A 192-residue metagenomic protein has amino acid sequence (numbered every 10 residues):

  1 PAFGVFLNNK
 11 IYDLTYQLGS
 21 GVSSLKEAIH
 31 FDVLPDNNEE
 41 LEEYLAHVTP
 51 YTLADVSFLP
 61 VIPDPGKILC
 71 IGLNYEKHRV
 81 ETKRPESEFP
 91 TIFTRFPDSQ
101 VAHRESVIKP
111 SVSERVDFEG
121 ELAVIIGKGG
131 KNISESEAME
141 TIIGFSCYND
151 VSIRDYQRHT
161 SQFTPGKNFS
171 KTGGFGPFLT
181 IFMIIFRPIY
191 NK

Functional and structural regions predicted by a protein language model:
P1-P90: N-terminal non-catalytic cap/leader segment that marks the start of a structured domain
P65-K192: Glycine-enriched loop-and-adjacent helix/strand subsegments that border the catalytic/binding cleft of enzyme cores
